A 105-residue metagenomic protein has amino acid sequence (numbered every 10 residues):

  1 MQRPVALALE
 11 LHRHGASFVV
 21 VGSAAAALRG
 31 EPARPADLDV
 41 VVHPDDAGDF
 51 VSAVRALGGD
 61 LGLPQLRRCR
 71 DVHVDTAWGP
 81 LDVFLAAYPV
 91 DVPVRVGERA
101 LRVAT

Functional and structural regions predicted by a protein language model:
M1-T105: Compositionally biased terminal segments of proteins
